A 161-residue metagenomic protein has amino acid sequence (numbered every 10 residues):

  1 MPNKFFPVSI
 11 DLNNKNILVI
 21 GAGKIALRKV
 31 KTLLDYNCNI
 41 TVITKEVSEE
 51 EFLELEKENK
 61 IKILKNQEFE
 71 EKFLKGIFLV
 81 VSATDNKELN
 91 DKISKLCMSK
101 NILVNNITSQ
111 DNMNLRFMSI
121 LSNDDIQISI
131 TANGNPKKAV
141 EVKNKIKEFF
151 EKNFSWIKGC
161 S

Functional and structural regions predicted by a protein language model:
M1-E46, E50-L55: Hydrophobic, well-ordered beta-alpha structural blocks that scaffold small-molecule cofactor pockets
D11, F117-S161: Adenosine-phosphate binding glycine-rich loop
N13-N14, K75-I77, N123: Alpha-helix C-terminal capping/helix-to-coil transition sites in glycosyltransferase folds
V19, I63, I146-K147: Long, contiguous binding/interaction regions
I40, I63-L64, L103-V104: Hydrophobic beta-strand scaffold residues
T41, F78-T84, D125-G134: Short beta-strand and adjoining strand-loop segment in the mid-core of the Rossmann-like NAD(P)-dependent dehydrogenase
K57-K72: Glycine-rich, highly charged phosphate/nucleotide-binding loops
L79-T84, N90-N114: ADP-ribose/adenylate-binding Rossmann-like module
